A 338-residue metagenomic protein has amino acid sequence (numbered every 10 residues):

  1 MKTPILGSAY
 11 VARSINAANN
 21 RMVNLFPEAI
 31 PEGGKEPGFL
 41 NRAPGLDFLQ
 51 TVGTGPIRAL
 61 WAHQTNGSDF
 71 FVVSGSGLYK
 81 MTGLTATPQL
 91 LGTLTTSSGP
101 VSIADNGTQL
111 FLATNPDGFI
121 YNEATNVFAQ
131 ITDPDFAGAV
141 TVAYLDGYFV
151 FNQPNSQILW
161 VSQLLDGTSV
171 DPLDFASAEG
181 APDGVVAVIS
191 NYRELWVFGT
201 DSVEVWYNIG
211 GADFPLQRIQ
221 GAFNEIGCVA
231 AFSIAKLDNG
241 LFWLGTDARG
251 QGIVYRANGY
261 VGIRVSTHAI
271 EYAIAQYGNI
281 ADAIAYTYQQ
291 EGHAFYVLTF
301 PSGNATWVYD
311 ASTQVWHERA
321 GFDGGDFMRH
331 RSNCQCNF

Functional and structural regions predicted by a protein language model:
M1-P88, G138-W206, G210-G211, A283-Y288 (+1 more regions): N-terminal beta-propeller domains
K2-A9, R13, L110, V142 (+1 more regions): Beta-sheet-dominated scaffold domains
N41, M81, L112-A113, I120-N122 (+1 more regions): Beta-strand-rich, repetitive solenoid scaffolds
Q50-G55, L91-T96, I131-D135, A176-G180 (+2 more regions): Surface loop/turn motifs at the tips and blade-to-blade linkers of beta-strand repeat domains
T85-Q89, T125-A129, D166-L173, G211-I219 (+2 more regions): Beta-strand initiation motifs
G99-P116: Elongated alpha-helical scaffolds
D117, S156-Q157, A248-Q251: Short glycine/acidic-enriched loop and turn motifs that connect beta-strands
N122-Y148: Asp-box/WD-like beta-propeller blade repeats and closely related beta-sheet repeat scaffolds
